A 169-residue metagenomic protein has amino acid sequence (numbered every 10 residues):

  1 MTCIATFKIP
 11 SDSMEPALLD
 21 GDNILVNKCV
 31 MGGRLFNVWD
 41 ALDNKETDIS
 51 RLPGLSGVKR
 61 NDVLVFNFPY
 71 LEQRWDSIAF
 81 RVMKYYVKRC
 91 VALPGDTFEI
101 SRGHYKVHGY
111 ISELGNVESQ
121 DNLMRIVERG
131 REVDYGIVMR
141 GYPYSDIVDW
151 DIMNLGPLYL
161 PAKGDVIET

Functional and structural regions predicted by a protein language model:
C3-A5, M14-T169: Soluble "head" domains of membrane/secretory-pathway proteins
